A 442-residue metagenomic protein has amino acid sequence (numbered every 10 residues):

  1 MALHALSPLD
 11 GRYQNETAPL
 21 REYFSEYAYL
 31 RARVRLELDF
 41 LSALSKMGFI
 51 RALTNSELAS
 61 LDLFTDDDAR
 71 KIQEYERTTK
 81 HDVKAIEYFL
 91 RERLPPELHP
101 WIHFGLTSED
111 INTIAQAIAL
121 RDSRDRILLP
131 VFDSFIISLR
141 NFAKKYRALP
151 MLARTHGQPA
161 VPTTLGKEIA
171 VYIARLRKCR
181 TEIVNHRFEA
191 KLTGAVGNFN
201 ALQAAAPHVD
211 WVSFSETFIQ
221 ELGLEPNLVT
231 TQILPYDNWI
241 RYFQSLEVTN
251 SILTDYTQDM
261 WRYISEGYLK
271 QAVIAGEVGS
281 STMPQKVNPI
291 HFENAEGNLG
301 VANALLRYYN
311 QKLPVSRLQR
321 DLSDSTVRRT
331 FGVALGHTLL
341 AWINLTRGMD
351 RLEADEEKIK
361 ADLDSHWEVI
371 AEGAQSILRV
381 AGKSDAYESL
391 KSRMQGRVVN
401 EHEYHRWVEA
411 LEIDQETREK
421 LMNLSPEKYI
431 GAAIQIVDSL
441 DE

Functional and structural regions predicted by a protein language model:
M1-F199, V209-T217, G279, F292 (+4 more regions): A helix-coil-helix interface module used to build multimeric assemblies and to scaffold catalytic/cofactor sites
M1-R31, Y75-T79, Y268, S280-E442: Glycine-rich cofactor/substrate-binding loops
D39-A43, F89, R93, S123 (+17 more regions): Generic, well-ordered alpha-helical scaffold segments in large soluble proteins
F49, W261, D350-E353: Juxtamembrane transmembrane-helix termini
E57, Q232, K391: Residue-level "edge-of-site" marker
D82-P100, V161-K312: Internal glycine-rich alpha/beta core junctions
R121, L128, I169, P235 (+4 more regions): Amphipathic alpha-helical coiled-coil segments and their boundaries
